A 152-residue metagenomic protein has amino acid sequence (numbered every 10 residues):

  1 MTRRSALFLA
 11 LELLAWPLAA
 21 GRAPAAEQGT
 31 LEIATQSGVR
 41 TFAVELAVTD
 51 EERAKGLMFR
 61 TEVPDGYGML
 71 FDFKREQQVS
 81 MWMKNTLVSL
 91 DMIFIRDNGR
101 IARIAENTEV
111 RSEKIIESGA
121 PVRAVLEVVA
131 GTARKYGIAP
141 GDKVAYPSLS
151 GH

Functional and structural regions predicted by a protein language model:
R3-L7: N-terminal export leaders
L9-A10, R75: Intrinsically disordered, low-complexity regions enriched in Ser/Pro/Gly/Gln/His and often acidic
A10-P17: Bacterial N-terminal signal peptides
A19-A25: Sec/Tat signal peptide C-region and signal peptidase I cleavage site
A25-H152: Compact, glycine-rich, soluble single-domain proteins
